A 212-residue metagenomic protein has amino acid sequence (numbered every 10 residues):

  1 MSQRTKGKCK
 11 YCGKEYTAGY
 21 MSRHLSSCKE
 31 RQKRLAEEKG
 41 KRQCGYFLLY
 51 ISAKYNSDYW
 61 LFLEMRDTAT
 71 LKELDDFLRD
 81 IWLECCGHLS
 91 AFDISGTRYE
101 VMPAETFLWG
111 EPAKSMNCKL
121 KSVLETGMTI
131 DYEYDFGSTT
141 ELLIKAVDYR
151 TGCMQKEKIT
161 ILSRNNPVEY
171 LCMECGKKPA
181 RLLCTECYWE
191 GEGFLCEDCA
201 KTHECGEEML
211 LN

Functional and structural regions predicted by a protein language model:
M1-N212: Short linear regulatory motifs enriched in tryptophan with gly/pro/ser
